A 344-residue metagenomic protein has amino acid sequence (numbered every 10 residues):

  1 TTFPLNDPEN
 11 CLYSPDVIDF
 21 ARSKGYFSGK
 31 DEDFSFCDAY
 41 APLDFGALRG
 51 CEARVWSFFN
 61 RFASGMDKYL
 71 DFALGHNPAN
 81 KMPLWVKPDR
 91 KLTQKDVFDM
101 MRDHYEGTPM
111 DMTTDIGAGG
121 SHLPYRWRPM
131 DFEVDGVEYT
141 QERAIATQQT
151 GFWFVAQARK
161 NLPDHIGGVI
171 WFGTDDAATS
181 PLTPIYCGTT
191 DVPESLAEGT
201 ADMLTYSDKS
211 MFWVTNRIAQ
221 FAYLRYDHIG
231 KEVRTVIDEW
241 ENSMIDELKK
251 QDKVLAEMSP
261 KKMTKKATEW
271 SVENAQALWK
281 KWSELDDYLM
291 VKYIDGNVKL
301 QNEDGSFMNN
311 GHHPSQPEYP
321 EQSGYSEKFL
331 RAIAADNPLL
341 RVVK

Functional and structural regions predicted by a protein language model:
T1-K344: C-terminus-biased signal that marks the final domain/tail of proteins
